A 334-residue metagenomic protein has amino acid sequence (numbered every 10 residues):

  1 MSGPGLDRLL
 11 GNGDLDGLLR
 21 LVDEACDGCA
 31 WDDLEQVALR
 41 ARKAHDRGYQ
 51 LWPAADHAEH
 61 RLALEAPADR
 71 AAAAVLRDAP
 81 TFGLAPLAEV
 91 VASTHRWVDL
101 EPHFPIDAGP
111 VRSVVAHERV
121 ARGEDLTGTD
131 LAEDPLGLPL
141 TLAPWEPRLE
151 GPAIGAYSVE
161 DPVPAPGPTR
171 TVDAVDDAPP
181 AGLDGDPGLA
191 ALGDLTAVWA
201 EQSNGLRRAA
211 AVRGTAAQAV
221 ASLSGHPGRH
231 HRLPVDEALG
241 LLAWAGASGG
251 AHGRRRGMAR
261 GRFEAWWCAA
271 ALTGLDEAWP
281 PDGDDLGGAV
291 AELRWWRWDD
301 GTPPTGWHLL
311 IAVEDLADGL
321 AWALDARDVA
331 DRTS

Functional and structural regions predicted by a protein language model:
G3-R119: An N-terminal, globular interaction/scaffold subdomain
L64-V198, L324: Internal, hydrophobic cores of structured domains that mediate oligomerization or house catalytic pockets within large
T171-T302: Long, positively charged binding patches that form subdomain-scale interaction surfaces for polyanionic ligands
W296, V313, L324: Residues in well-ordered beta-strands of folded domains
P304-I311: Short, surface-exposed coil-to-beta transition loops
E314-D318: Short acidic-glycine loop/turn motifs at beta-strand connectors
A326-R332: Short, solvent-exposed aromatic-acidic interface loops
